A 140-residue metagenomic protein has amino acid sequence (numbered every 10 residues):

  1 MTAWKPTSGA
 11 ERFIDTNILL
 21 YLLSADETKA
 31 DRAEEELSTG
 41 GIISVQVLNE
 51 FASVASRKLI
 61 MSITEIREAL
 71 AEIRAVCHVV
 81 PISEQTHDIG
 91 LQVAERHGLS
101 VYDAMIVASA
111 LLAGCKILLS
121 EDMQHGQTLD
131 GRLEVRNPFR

Functional and structural regions predicted by a protein language model:
M1-S44, K58-E68: Short, well-structured N-terminal submotif of metal-dependent ribonuclease cores
M1-T7, A108-R140: Acidic, PIN/NYN-like endoribonuclease modules and their adjacent C-terminal/linker elements
I18, V47, T86, I106 (+1 more regions): Alpha-helix capping/helix-boundary segments
E50-H78: Active-site-proximal, substrate-binding regions of enzyme catalytic domains and RNA-binding/basic surfaces
A71-R96: Acidic catalytic patch
